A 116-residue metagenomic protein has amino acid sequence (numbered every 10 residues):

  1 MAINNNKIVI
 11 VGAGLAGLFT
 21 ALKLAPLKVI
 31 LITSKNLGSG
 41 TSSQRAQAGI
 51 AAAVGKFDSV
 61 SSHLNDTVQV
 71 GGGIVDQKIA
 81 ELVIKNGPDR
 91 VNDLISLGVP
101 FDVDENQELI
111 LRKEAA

Functional and structural regions predicted by a protein language model:
M1-N5: A short, basic/flexible loop-to-alpha-helix module at the beginning of a structural domain
N6-L31: N-terminal Rossmann-like FAD-binding beta1-loop-alpha1 element of flavoenzymes
S34-A116: Conserved N-terminal/central alpha/beta ligand/cofactor-binding core
